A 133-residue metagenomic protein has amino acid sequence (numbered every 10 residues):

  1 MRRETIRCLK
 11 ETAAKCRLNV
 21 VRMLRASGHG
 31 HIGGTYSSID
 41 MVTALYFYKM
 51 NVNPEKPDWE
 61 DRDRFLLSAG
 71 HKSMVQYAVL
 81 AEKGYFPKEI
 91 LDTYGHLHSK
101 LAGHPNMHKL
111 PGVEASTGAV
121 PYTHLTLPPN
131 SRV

Functional and structural regions predicted by a protein language model:
M1-A13, T93-S99: A short, flexible low-complexity segment enriched in Lys/Arg and Gly/Pro that occurs in N-terminal basic tails
T5-H71: N-terminal amphipathic, basic-rich helices that act as targeting or association modules
M74-F86: Alpha-helical support elements that line or immediately flank enzyme active sites and cofactor-binding pockets
Y85-T93: A glycine-rich helix N-cap at a beta->alpha junction
D92-G112: An acidic/histidine-cluster motif and surrounding catalytic segment that typifies divalent-metal-assisted enzyme active
T117-V120: Membrane-interface loop-to-helix entry segments
T123-P128: Conserved small/polar residues in nucleotide/adenosyl-binding loops
